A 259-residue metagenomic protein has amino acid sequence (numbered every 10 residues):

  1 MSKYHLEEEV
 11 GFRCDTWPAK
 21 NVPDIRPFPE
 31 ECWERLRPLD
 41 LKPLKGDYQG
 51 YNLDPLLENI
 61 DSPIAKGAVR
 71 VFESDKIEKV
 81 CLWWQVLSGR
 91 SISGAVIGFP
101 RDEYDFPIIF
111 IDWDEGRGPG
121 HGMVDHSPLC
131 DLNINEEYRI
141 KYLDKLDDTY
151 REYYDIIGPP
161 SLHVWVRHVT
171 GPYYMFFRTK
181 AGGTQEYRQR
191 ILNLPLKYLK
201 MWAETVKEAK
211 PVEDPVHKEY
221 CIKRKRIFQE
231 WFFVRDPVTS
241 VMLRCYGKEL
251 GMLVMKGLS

Functional and structural regions predicted by a protein language model:
S2-R101: Short Lys/Arg-enriched alpha/beta "domain-start" segment
V10, R26, K76-I77, F106 (+3 more regions): Intrinsically disordered, low-complexity regions enriched in Ser/Pro/Gly/Gln/His and often acidic
P18, P29-L36, D40, Y198-K210 (+1 more regions): Hydrophobic, Leu/Ile/Phe/Ala-enriched alpha-helical segments that form helix-helix packing faces
L82-E103, P107-I111, P119-C130: Short, hydrophobic/proline-enriched secondary-structure or compact coil segments at domain edges
F106-W113, E136-Y142: Short amphipathic beta-strand/extended segments with alternating polar/hydrophobic composition
M123-R235: Mixed-charge (acidic/basic) macromolecular-recognition segments
V238-S259: A cross-kingdom marker for long, charged
